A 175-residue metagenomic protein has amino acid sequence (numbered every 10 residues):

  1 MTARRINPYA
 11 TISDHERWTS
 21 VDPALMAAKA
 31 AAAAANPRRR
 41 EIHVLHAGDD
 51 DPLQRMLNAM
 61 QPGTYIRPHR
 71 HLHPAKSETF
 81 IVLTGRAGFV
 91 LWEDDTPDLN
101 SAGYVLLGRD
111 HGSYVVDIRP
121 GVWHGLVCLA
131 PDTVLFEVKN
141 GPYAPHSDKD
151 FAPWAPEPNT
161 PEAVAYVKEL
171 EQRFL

Functional and structural regions predicted by a protein language model:
M1-Q54, A102-G108, V167-F174: A short, N-terminal "cap"/entry segment at the start of jelly-roll beta-barrel domains of the cupin/DSBH fold
V44-G48, M56, R67-L72, V127-C128: Short histidine-centered beta-strand/loop micro-motifs that create catalytic or ligand/metal-coordination sites
L53-R55, K76-E78, D132-T133: Short, surface-exposed beta-edge/turn micro-motifs
L57-A75, L107-R109: Conserved short histidine dyad/triad with adjacent acidic residue
P68-H69, F89-L91, V116-I118, H124-L129 (+1 more regions): Short beta-strand His + acidic residue motifs that chelate non-heme Fe in jelly-roll/DSBH and cupin folds
A75-D95: Glycine- and acidic-residue-biased ligand/ion/polar-headgroup-sensing regions
T79, E93-H124: Short acidic-glycine-tyrosine-enriched beta hairpin
T96-N100, G125-L175: Double-stranded beta-helix
